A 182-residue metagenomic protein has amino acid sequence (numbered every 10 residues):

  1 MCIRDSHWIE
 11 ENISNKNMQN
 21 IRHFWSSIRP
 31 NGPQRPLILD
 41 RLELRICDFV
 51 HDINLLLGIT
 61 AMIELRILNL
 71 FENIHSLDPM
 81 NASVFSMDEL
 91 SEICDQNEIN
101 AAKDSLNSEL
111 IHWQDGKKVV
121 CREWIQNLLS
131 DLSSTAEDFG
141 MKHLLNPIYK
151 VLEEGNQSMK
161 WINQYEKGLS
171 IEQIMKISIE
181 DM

Functional and structural regions predicted by a protein language model:
R4-M182: C-terminal accessory/tail domains of diverse enzymes
